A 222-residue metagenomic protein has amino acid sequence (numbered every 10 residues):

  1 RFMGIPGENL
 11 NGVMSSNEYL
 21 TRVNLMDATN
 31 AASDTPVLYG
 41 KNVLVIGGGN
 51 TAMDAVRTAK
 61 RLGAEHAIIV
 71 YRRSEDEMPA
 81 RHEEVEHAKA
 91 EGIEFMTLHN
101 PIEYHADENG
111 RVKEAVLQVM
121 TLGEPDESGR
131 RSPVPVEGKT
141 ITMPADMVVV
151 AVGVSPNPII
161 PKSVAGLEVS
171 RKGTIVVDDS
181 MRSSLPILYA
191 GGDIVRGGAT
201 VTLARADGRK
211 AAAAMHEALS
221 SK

Functional and structural regions predicted by a protein language model:
R1, L98-R111, M120-E124: A conserved short coil-to-beta-strand element within the FAD-binding core of flavoproteins
N9-G40, P125-G198: FAD-site-proximal beta/loop scaffold in flavoenzymes
M14, E94-M96, V116, Y189: General small-molecule cofactor/ligand-binding pocket signal
A28-G63: Rossmann-like NAD(P)H-binding beta-loop-alpha module
G48, Y71-S74, D193: Cofactor-binding loop segments of dinucleotide-utilizing enzymes, especially the Rossmann-like FAD- and NAD(P)+-binding
A55, I194-K222: A conserved FAD-binding loop/helix module that cradles the flavin
V56-E103, K222: Rossmann-like dinucleotide-binding cores of NAD(P)H-dependent redox enzymes
